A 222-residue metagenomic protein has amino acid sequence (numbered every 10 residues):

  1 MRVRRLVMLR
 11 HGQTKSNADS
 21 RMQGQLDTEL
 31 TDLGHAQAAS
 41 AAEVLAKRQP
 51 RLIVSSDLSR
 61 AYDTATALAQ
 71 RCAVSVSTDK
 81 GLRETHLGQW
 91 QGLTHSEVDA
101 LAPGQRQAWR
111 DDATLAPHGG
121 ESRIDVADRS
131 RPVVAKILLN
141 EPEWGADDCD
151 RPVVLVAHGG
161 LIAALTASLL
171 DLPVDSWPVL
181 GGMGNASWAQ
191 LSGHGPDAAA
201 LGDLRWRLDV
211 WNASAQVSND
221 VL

Functional and structural regions predicted by a protein language model:
M1-R4, V74, G88-E97, L139 (+2 more regions): Acidic, low-complexity terminal tails and accessory targeting/binding regions of phosphate-metabolizing enzymes
V7, Q13-L68, T114-R131: Loop-to-helix element that buttresses phosphate recognition and phosphoryl-transfer chemistry
H11, H158: Short, conserved phosphate/pyrophosphate- and ester-handling motifs at nucleotide-, phospho-/glycolipid
A39-R106: Phosphate-coordination/substrate-recognition cap region in phosphate-metabolizing enzymes
P50-D57, W144-D148, P152-V156: Short glycine-rich phosphate-binding loop at a beta-alpha junction
A67, A164-S168: Active-site signature of alpha/beta-hydrolase-fold catalytic machinery across serine- and Asp/Cys-nucleophile hydrolases
A108-H118, A215-L222: Extended, charge-rich low-complexity interaction segments
G159-A163: GST superfamily/GST-like fold recognition
